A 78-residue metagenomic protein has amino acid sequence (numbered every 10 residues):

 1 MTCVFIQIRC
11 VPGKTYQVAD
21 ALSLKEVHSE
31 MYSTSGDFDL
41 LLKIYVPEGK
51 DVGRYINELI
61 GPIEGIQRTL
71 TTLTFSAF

Functional and structural regions predicted by a protein language model:
M1-F78: A compositional/biophysical signature of low hydrophobicity enriched in polar/charged and small residues
